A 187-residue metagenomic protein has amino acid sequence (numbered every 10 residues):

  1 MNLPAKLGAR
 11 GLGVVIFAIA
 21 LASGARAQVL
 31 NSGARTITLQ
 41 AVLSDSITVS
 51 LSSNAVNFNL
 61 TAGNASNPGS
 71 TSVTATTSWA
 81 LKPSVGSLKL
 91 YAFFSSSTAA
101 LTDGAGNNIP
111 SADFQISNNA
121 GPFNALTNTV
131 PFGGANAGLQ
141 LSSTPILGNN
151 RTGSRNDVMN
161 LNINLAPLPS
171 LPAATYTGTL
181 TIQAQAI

Functional and structural regions predicted by a protein language model:
N2-G13: Bacterial N-terminal signal peptides that target proteins for export
G13-A20: Bacterial N-terminal signal peptides
A22-G24: N-terminal signal peptide c-region/cleavage motif recognized by signal peptidases
A27-P122, N128, G138-I187: N-terminal small/polar-rich segments of proteins
